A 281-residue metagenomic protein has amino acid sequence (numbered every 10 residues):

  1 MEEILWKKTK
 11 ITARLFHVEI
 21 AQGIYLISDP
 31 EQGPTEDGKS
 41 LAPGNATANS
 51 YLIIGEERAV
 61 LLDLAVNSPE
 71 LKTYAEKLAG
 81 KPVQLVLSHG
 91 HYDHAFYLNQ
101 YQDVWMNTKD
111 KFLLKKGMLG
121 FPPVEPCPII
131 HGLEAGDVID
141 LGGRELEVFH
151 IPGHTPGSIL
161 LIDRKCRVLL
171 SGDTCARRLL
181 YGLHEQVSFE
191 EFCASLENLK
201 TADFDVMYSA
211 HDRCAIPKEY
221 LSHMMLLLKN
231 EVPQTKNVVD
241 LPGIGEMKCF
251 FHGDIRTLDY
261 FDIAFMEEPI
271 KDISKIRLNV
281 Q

Functional and structural regions predicted by a protein language model:
M1-K10, E197-V206, A210-Q281: Accessory terminal helices/loops
E3-Q22, D103-T155, R164-K165, R178 (+2 more regions): Metallo-beta-lactamase
I11-A13, A46-N49, E70-Y74, G90-D93 (+3 more regions): A generic local structural motif
I11-K77, L160-G172, A176: Conserved beta-strand hairpin/beta-sheet module of binuclear metal-dependent hydrolase folds, prominently
S28-P30, H89, T108, E134 (+2 more regions): Residues at the C-termini of beta-strands that transition into short coil/loop
G55-E57, A79-P82, L98-D103, R164-C166 (+1 more regions): Short glycine/proline-enriched coil/turn segments at helix->beta-strand junctions
A59-L61, N67, E145-P152, P156-L241: Metallo-beta-lactamase
V66-D140, L227-P233: Active-site HxH/HxHxD metal-binding segment of metal-dependent hydrolases
